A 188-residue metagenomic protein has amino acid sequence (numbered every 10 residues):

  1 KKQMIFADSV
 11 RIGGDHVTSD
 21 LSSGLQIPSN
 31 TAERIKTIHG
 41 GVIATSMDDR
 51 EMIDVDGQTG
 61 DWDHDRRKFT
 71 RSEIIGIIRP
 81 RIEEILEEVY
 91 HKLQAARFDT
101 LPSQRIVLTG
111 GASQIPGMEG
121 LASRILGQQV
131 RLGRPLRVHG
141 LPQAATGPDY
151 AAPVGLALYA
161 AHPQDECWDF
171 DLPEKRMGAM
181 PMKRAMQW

Functional and structural regions predicted by a protein language model:
K2-W188: Helical "lid/coupling" subdomains associated with nucleotide-phosphate turnover
